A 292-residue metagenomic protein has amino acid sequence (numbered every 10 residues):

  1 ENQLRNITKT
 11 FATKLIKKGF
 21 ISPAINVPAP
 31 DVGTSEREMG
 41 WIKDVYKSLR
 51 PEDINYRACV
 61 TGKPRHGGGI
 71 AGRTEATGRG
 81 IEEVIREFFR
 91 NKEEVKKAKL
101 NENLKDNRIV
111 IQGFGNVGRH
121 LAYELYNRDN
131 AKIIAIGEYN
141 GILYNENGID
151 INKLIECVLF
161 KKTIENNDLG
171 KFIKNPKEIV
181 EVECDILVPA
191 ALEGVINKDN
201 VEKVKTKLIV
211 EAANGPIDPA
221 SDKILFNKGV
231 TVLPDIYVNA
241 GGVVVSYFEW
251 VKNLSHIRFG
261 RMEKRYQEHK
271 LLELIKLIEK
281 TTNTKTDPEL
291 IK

Functional and structural regions predicted by a protein language model:
E1-K105: Glycine/serine-rich phosphate-binding loop and adjoining beta1-alpha1 elements at the start of nucleotide-handling
N2-N6, G33-R37, W41, G72 (+13 more regions): Conserved active-site and cofactor/substrate-binding residues in soluble primary-metabolism enzymes
L4-P23, K43-I54, I85-E93, N116 (+6 more regions): Structural signal for hydrophobic packing residues in well-ordered secondary-structure cores of soluble enzyme domains
I25-P28, D53-Y56, A135-E138, V188-P189 (+2 more regions): General beta-strand structural signal in soluble alpha/beta enzymes
P30-D31, V45, K63, F114 (+5 more regions): Fold-independent oxyanion-binding glycine-rich loops and adjacent beta-strand/coil segments at enzyme active sites
G68, G72-E181: Glycine-rich phosphate/diphosphate-binding loop of Rossmann-like nucleotide-binding domains
F88, K207-K292: Adenosine-phosphate binding glycine-rich loop
G141-V232: Rossmann-like adenosine-cofactor binding region
